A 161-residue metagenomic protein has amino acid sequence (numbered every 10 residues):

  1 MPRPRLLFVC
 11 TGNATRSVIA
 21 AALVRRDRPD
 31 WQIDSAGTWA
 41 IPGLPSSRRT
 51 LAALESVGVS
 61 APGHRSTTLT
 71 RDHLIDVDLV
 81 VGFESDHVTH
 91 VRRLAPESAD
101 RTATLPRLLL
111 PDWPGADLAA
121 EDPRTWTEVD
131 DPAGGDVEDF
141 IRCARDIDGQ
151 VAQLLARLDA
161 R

Functional and structural regions predicted by a protein language model:
M1-V77, S85-T89, A152-R161: Conserved active-site segments centered on acidic
V91-R161: Phosphate-binding/catalytic loops
